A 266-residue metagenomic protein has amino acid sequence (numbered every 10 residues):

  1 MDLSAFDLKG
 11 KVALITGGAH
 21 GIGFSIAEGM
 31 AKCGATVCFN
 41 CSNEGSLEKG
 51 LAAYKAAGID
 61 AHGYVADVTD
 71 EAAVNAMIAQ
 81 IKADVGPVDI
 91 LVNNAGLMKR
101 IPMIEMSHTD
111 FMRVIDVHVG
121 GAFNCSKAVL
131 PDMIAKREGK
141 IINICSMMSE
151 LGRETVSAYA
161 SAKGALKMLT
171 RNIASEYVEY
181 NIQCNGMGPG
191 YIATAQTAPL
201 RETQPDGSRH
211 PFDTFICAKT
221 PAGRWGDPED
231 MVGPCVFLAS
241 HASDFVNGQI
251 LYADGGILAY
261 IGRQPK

Functional and structural regions predicted by a protein language model:
D2-S4, L151, V236, N247-K266: Short C-terminal tail/terminal secondary-structure segment of NAD(P)H-dependent dehydrogenase/reductase domains
V12, A19-H20: Conserved glycine-rich cofactor-binding loop
C33-K49: Conserved glycine-rich Rossmann-like NAD(P)H-binding loop of the short-chain dehydrogenase/reductase
P102-M103, D110-I115, F212, I216: Substrate-binding pocket helix/loop in short-chain dehydrogenase/reductase
S126, A162, T170: Active-site helix of classical SDR
P131, S175-E179, D244: Alpha-helical segment proximal to the catalytic Tyr-Lys
S146: Residue(s) in the substrate-gating loop at a strand-loop-helix junction that position the organic substrate next
